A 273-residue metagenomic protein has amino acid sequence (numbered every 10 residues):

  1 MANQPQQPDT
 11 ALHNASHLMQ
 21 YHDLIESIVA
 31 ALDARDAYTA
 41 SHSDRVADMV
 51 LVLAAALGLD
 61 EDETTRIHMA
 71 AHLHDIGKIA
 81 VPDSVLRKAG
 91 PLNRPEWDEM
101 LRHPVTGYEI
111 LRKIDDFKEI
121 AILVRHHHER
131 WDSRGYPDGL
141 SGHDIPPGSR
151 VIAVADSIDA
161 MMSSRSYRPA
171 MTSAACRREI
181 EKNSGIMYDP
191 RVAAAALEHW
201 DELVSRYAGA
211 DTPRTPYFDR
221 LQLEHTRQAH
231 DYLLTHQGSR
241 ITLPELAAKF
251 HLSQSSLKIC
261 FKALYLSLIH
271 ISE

Functional and structural regions predicted by a protein language model:
M1-T10, M19: N-terminal membrane insertion elements
L12-G209: Metal-dependent catalytic cores of enzymes that make or break cyclic nucleotides and related phosphoester linkages
H17, T39, E99, H143 (+4 more regions): Residue-level marker of regulatory loop/turn positions in helix-turn-helix DNA-binding domains and in histidine
D75, T215, L234-H236, L243-L268 (+1 more regions): Basic/polar phosphate-binding segments, predominantly the helix-turn-helix DNA-binding elements of transcriptional
R178, A195, D231, I259-C260: DNA-binding alpha-helical recognition surfaces that contact promoter or target DNA
S205, A210-D231, T235, K249-F250 (+1 more regions): Short, Lys/Arg-enriched, Trp-marked, Pro/Gly-tolerant hinge/linker segments that flank
